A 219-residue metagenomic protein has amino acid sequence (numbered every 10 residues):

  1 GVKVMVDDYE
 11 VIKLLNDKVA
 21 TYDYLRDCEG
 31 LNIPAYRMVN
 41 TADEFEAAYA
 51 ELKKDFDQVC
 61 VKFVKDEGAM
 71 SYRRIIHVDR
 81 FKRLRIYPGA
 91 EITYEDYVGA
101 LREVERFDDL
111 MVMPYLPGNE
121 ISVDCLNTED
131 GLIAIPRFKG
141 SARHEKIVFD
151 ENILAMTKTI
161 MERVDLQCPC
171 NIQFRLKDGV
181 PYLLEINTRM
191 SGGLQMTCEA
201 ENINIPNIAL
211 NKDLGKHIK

Functional and structural regions predicted by a protein language model:
G1-D8, D43, A47: ATP-binding N-terminal substructure of ATP-dependent carboxylate-amine bond-forming enzymes
V2, R106, L166-C168: Short, well-ordered coil/turn segments that N-cap beta-strands
K3, Q58, P181: Hydrophobic "anchor" residues on beta-strands that sit immediately upstream of conserved functional sites
D8-K13, G140-S141: Short, acidic/turn-prone active-site loops that include or flank metal/cofactor- and phosphate-binding residues
L14-L110, E129: Active-site nucleotide/adenylate-binding loops and adjacent lid/helix of ATP-dependent enzymes
P34, M70, I121-V123, L184: Change "...and in nucleic-acid phosphodiester-cleaving endonucleases..." to "...and in nucleic-acid processing enzymes
R85-I160, V164, R175-L176, V180-Y182: Phosphate-binding site of ATP-dependent enzymes
R143-K219: ATP-dependent carboxylate activation and anion-phosphoryl transfer catalytic cores that bind Mg-ATP to form
